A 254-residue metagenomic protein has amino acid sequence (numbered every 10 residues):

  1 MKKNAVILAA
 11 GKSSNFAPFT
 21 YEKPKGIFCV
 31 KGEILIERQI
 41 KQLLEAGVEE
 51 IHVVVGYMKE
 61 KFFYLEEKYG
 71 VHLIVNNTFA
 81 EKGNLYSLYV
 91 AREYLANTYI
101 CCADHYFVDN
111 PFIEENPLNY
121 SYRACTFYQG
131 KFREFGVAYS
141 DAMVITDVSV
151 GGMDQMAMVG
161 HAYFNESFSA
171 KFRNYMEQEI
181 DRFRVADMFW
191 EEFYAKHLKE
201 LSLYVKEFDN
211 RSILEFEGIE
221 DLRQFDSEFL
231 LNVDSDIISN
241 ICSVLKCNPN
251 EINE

Functional and structural regions predicted by a protein language model:
M1-Y21, G70: N-terminal nucleotide-binding beta1-loop-alpha1 segment
K2-A5, A157-N253: Conserved alpha/beta core of the MobA/IspD/sugar-nucleotide pyrophosphorylase nucleotidyltransferase superfamily
N4, E49-I51, N97, S202: Residues at the starts of beta-strands that form the adenosine-phosphate
E22-E37: Short catalytic helix/loop segments, enriched in acidic residues and glycine and frequently bearing histidine
V30, E45, I51, K59-E66: Nucleotide and nucleotide-moiety/phosphate-recognizing core
E33-E50, V90: A short, N-terminal amphipathic alpha-helix
F63-F135: Conserved beta-loop-beta/alpha segment of the NTase-like Rossmann-fold superfamily that binds/positions NTPs
V108-R184: Conserved core of the sugar-phosphate nucleotidyltransferase
